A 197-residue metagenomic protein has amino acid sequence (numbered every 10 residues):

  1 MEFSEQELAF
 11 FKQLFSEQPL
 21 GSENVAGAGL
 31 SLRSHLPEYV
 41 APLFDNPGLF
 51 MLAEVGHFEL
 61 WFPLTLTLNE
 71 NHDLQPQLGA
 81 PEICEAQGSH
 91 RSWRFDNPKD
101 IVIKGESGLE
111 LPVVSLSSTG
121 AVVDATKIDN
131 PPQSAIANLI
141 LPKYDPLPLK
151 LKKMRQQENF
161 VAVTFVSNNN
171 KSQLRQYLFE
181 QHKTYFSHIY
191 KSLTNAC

Functional and structural regions predicted by a protein language model:
M1-C197: Structured alpha-helical
